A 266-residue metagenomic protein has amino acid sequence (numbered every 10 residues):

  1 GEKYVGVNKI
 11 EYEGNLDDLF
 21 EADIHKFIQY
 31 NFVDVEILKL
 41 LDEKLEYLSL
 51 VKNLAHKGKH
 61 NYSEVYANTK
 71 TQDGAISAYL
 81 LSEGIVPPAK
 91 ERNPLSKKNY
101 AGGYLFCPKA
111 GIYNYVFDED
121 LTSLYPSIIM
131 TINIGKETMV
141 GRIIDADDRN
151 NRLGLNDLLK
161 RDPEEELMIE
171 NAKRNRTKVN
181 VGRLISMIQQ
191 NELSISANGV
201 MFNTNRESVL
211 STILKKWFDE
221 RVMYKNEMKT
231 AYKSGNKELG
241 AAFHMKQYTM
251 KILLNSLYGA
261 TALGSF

Functional and structural regions predicted by a protein language model:
E2-I24: A short, charged helix-loop
K3-V7, L48, G135: Phosphate/oxyanion-binding loops and surfaces in catalytic or ligand/nucleic-acid-binding neighborhoods
E11, S49, S96-Y100, E192-A197: Short hydrophobic/aromatic-rich motifs at helix boundaries and adjacent loops
G14, L121-F266: Helical catalytic core of nucleic-acid polymerases
D18-N133, R142-I143, R149, L155 (+1 more regions): Common nucleic-acid-contacting/processivity interface regions adjacent to the catalytic cores of nucleic-acid enzymes
